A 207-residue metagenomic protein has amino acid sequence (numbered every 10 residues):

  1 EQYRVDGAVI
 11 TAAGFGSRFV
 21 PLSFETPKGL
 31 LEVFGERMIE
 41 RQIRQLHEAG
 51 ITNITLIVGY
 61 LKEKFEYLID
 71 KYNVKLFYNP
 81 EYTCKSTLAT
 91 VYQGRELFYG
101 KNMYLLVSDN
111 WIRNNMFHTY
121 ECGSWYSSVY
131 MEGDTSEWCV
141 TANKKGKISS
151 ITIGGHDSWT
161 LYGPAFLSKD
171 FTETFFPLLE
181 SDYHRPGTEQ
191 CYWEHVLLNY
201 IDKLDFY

Functional and structural regions predicted by a protein language model:
E1-A8, L161-Y207: Conserved alpha/beta core of the MobA/IspD/sugar-nucleotide pyrophosphorylase nucleotidyltransferase superfamily
Q2-K62: N-terminal glycine-rich phosphate-binding loop and ensuing alpha1 helix
G7-V9, N53-T55, K75, Y104 (+1 more regions): A structural signal for isolated positions on well-ordered beta-strands in alpha/beta enzyme cores
F19, F65-I69, F175: Hydrophobic packing residues within well-ordered alpha-helices of enzyme cores
G29, N73-K75, K147, D205-Y207: Conserved beta-strand segments of alpha/beta enzyme cores
R41, K64, T90-Q93, T174 (+1 more regions): Alpha-helical elements of Rossmann-like donor-binding domains used by nucleotide-donor carbohydrate transfer enzymes
E66-W138: Conserved beta-loop-beta/alpha segment of the NTase-like Rossmann-fold superfamily that binds/positions NTPs
I112-G187: Conserved core of the sugar-phosphate nucleotidyltransferase
